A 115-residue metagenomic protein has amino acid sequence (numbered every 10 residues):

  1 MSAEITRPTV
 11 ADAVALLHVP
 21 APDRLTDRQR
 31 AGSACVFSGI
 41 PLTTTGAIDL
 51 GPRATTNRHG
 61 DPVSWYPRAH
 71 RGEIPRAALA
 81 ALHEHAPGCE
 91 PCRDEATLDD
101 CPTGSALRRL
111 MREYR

Functional and structural regions predicted by a protein language model:
M1-Q29, P87-R115: Short, intrinsically disordered terminal segments enriched in charged and Pro/Gly residues
R30-S64: Short recognition patches in nucleic-acid-associated and regulatory proteins
C35, L79-C89: Disulfide-bonded cysteine-rich modules in secreted/extracellular proteins, activating on the conserved Cys frameworks
S38-I40, E73, C92, G104: Short Cys/His-rich metal-coordination motifs, predominantly Zn2+-binding knuckles/fingers
T43-A47, L79, L98, L110: Short, non-ligating residues that shape and space the ligands of small metal-coordination modules and catalytic
S64-E73: Zinc-coordinating Cys/His ligand positions in small cysteine/histidine-rich zinc-finger domains
